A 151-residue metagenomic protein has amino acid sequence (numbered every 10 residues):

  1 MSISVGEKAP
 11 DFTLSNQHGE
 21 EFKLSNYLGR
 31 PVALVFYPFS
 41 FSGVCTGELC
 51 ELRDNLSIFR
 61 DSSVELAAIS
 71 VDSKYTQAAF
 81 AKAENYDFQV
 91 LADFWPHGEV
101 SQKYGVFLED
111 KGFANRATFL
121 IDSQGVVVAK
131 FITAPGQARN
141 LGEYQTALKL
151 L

Functional and structural regions predicted by a protein language model:
M1-L151: Chalcogenol-based redox active-site neighborhoods
